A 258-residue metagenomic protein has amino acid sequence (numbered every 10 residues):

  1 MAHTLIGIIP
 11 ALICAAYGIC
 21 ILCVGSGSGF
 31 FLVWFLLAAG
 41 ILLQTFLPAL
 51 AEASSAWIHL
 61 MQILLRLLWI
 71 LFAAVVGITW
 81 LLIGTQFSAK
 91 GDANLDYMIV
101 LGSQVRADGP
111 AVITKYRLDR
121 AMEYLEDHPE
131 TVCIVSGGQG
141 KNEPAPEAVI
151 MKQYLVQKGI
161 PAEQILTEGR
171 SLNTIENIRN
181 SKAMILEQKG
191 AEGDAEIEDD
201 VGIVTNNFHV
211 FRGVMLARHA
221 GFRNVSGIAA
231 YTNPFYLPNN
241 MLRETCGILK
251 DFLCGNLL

Functional and structural regions predicted by a protein language model:
M1-A51: Membrane-embedded alpha-helical segments of integral membrane proteins
M1-L5, W57-M61, P234-P238, L242-T245: Structural motif marking the loop-to-transmembrane transition
I9-A16, A39, L67-A74, I78 (+2 more regions): Lipid-exposed faces of alpha-helical membrane segments in multi-pass integral membrane proteins
A16-S26, F46, L50, A74-T85 (+1 more regions): Structural signature of transmembrane alpha-helix termini at the membrane-water interface
L43-A89: Transmembrane alpha-helices and immediately adjacent membrane-cytoplasm interface residues in multi-pass integral
L71, G77-R243, G247: A structural signal for short, hydrophobic/glycine-enriched beta-strand patches
Y236, G255-L258: Charged, glycine-interspersed solvent-exposed loop segments at helix/strand-loop junctions that cap or gate access
